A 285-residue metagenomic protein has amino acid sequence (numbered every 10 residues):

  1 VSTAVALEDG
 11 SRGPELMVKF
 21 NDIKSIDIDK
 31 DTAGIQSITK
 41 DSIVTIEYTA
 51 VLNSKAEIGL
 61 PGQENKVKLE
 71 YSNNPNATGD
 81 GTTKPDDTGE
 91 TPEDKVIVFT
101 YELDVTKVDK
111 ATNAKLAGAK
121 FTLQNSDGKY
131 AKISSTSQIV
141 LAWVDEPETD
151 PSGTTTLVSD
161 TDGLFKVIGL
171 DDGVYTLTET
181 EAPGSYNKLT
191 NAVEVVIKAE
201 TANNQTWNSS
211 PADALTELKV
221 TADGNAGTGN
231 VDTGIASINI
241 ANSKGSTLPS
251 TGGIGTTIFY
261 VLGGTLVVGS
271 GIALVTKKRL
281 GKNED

Functional and structural regions predicted by a protein language model:
V1-D285: Solvent-exposed loop/turn and edge beta-strand elements of beta-rich ligand-binding domains
